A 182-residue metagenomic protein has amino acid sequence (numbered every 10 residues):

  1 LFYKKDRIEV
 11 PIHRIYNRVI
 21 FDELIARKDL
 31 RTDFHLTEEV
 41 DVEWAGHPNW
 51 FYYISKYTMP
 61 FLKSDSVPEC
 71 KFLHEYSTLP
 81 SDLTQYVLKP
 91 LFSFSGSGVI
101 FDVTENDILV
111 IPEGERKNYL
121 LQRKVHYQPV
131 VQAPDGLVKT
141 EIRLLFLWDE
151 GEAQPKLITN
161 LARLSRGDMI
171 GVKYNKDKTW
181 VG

Functional and structural regions predicted by a protein language model:
L1-G182: Domain-scale recognition of functional cores that engage charged ligands
